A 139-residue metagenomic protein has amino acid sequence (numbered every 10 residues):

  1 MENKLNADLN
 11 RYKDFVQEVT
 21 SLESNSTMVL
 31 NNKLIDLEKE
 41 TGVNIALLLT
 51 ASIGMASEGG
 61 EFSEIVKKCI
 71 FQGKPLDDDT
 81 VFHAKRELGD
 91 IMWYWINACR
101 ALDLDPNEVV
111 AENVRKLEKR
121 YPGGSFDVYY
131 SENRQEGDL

Functional and structural regions predicted by a protein language model:
M1-L139: Flexible "arm" and connector segments at domain edges
